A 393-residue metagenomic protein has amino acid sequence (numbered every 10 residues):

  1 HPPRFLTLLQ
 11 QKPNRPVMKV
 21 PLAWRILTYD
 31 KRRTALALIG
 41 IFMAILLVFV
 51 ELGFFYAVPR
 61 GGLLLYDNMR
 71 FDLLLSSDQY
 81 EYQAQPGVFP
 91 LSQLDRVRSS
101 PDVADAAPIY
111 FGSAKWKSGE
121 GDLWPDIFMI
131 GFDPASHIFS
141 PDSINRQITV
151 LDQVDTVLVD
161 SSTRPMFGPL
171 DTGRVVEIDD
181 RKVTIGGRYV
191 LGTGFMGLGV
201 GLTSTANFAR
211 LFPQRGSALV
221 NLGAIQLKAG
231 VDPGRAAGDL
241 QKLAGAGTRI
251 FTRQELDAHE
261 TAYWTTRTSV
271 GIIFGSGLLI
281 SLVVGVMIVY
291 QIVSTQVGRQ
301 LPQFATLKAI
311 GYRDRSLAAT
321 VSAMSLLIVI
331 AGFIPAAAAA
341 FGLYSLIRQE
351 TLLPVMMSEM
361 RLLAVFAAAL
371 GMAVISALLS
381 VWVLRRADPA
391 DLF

Functional and structural regions predicted by a protein language model:
F5-L47, P59, L64, S322 (+1 more regions): N-terminal Sec/SRP start-transfer signal
Q10, S217-L256: "Rare, low-scoring activations can occur in soluble or secreted enzymes where short amphipathic helices or signal
L46-D126, I148, R235-L243, T248-R249: Hydrophobic, regular-secondary-structure patches
Y110, L123-A135, D142-N207: Hydrophobic secondary-structure segments that place a key small or acidic residue at a functional site
A114, T184, R188-R235: Small-residue transmembrane helix packing/gating motifs
D239-M287, T295-R299, T306-L307, R315 (+2 more regions): Peri-transmembrane interface segments
S294, Q303-I347, A364, A368 (+2 more regions): Transmembrane alpha-helical interface segments in multi-pass membrane proteins
F341-A364, L392: Short juxtamembrane loops and helix-capping segments at transmembrane helix boundaries of multi-pass membrane proteins
